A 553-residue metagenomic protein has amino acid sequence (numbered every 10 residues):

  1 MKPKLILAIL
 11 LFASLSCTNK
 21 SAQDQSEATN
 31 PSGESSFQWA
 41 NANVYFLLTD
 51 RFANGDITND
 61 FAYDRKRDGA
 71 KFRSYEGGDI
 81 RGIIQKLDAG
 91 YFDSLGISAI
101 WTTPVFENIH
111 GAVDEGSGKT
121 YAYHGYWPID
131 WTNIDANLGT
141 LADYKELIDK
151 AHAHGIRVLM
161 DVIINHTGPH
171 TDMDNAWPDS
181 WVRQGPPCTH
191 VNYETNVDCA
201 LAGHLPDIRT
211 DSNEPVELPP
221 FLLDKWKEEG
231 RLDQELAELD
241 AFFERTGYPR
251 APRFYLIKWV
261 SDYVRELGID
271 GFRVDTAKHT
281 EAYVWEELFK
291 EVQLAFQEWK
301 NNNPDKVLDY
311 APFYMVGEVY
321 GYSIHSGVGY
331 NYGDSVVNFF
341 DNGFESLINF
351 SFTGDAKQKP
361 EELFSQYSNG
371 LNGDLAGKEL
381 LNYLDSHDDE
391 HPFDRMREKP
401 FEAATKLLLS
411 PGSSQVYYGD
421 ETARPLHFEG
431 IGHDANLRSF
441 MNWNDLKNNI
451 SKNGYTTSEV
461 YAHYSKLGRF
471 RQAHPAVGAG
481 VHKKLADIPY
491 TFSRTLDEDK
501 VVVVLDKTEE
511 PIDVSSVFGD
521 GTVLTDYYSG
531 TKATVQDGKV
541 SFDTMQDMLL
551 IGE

Functional and structural regions predicted by a protein language model:
K2-A8: Sec-dependent signal peptide recognition, specifically the positively charged N-region followed immediately by
L15-S16: C-terminal motif of bacterial Sec signal peptides marking the signal peptidase cleavage site
S36-A42, F52-D262, E266-L267, L288 (+4 more regions): Substrate-binding/active-site clefts of carbohydrate-active enzymes
N43, Q536-E553: C-terminal beta-strand-rich structural cap/linker in extracellular carbohydrate-active enzymes
V44-F46, A99, R157-L159, G271-R273 (+3 more regions): Structural preference for beta-strand elements that scaffold enzyme active sites
L47, T102, W131, A151 (+8 more regions): Conserved, mostly hydrophobic/aromatic
D56-I80, R395-E398, A404, Y455-T456 (+1 more regions): Short, polar loop/linker segments at the starts of domains and inter-domain junctions
K258-A376, L380, M396-R397, K406-L409 (+5 more regions): Active-site-proximal helices and loops of the catalytic beta/alpha 8
